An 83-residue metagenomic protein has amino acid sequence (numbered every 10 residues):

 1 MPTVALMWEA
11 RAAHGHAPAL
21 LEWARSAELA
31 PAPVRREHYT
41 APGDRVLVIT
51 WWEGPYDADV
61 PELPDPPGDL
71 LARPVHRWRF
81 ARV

Functional and structural regions predicted by a protein language model:
M1-V4, P33-L47, L63-V83: Glycine-rich beta-strand-turn "strand-cap" elements at beta-sheet edges
P2-A12: Short glycine-/aliphatic-rich beta-strand segments at the starts of folded cytosolic domains
W8, W51-W52: Signature tryptophan residues that serve as conserved aromatic anchors
A10-R35, L63-P66: Short amphipathic alpha-helical segments
A12-H14, E53-G54, A81-R82: Non-catalytic surface loops within mature trypsin-like serine protease
P18-L20, V46, E53-L63: Short amphipathic alpha-helices within nucleic acid-binding modules
